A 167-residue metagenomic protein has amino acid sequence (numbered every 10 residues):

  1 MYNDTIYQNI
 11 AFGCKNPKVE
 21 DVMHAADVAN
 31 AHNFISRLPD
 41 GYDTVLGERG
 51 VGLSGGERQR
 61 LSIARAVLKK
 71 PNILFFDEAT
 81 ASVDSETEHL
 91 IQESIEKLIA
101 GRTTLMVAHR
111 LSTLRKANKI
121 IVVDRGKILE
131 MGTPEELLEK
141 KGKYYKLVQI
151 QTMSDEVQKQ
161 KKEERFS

Functional and structural regions predicted by a protein language model:
M1, N33-F34: Short beta-strands and strand-coil junctions in structured, solvent-facing domains, enriched
D4-G13, E20-A31, G41-K140, M153: ABC-family ATPase nucleotide-binding domain "signature/switch" substructure
I35, D77, K146-L147: A generic structural-conservation signal
K140-S167: C-terminal boundary and immediately downstream tail of ABC-type ATPase nucleotide-binding domains
